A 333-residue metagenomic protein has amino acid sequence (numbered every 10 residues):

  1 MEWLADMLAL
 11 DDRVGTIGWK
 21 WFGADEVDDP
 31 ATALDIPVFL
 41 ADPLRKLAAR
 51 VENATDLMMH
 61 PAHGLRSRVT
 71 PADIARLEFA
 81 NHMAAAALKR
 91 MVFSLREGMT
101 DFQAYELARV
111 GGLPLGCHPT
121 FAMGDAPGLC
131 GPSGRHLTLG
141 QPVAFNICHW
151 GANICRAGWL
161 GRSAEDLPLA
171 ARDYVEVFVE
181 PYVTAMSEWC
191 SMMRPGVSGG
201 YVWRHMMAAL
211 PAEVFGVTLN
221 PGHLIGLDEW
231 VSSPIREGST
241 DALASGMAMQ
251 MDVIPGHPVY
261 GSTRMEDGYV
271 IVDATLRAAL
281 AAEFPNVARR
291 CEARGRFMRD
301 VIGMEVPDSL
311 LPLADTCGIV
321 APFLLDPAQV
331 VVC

Functional and structural regions predicted by a protein language model:
M1-C333: Active-site neighborhoods and metal-handling regions in enzymes and metal-associated proteins
